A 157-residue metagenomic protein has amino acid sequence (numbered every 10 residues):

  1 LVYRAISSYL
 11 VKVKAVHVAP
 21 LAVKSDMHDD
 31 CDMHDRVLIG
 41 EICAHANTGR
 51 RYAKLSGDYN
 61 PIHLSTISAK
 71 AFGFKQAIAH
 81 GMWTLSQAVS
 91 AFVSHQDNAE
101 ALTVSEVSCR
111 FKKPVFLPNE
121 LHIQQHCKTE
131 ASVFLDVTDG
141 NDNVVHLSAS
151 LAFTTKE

Functional and structural regions predicted by a protein language model:
L1, K75, T84-S132: Hydrophobic beta-strand-centered segment that forms part of the acyl-chain substrate-binding groove
L1-G40, V115-L117, H122-E157: HotDog/MaoC-like acyl-thioester-processing domains
A5, R50-Y52, S86: Active-site-proximal helix/loop capping residues that flank conserved catalytic or ligand/cofactor
L10-A79, V93: Catalytic strand-loop segment that frames the active site of acyl-thioester-processing enzymes
E41-A44, G49, A77-A79, Q87-A88 (+3 more regions): Functionally constrained cores in energy, signaling, and assembly domains
N47, N60, N98, N119 (+1 more regions): Detector for Asparagine
S65, G73, S105, V144-H146: A residue-level detector for conformationally permissive "hinge/kink" positions
